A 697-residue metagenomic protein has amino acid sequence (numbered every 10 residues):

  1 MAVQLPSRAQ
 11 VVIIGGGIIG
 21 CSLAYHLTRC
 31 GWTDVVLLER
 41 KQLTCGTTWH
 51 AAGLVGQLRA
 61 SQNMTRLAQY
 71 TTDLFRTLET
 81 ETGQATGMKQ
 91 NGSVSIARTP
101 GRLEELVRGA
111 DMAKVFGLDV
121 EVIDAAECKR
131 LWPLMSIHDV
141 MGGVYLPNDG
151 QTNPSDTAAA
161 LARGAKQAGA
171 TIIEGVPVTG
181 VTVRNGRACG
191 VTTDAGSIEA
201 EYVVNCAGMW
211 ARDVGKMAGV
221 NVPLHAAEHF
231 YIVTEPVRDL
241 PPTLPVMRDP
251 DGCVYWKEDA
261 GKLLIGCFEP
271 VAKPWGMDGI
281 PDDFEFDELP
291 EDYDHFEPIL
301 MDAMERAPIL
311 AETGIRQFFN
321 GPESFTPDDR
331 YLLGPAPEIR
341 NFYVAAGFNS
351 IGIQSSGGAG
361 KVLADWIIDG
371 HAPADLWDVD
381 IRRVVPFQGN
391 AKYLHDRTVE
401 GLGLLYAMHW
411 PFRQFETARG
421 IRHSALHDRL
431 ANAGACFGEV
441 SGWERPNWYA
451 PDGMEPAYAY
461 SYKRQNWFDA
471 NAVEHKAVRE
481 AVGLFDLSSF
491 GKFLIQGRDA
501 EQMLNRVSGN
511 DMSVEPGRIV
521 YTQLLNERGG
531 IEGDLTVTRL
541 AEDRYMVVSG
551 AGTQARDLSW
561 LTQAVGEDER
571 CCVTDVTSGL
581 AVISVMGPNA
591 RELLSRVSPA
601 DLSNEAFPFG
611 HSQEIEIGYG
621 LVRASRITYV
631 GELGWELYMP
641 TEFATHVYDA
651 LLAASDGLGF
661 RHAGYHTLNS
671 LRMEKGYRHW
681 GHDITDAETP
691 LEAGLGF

Functional and structural regions predicted by a protein language model:
L5-I19, V36: Beta1/beta-strand and adjacent pyrophosphate-binding region of the FAD-binding site in flavoprotein oxidoreductases
S22, G180-D292, P298-I309, G389-Q414 (+3 more regions): Flavin-dependent oxidoreductases
T28-T48: Glycine-rich FAD pyrophosphate-binding loop
G53-L131, D251-W256, A260-L264, D283 (+5 more regions): Dinucleotide-binding Rossmann-like beta1-alpha1 core, especially the glycine-rich loop that anchors the ADP
Y145-Y202: Helical element adjacent to the flavin cofactor pocket in flavoenzyme catalytic cores
D251, D282, D287-R422: C-terminal catalytic lobe of FAD-dependent flavoproteins
A374, I381-F697: Glycine/proline-enriched, intrinsically flexible loops and inter-domain linkers
